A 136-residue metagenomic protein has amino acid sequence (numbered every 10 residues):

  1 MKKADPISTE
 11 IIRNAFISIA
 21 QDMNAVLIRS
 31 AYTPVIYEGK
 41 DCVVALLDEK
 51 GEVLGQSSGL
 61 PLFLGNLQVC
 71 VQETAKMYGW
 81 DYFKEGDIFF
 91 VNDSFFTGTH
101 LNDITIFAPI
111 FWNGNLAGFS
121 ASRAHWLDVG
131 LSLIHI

Functional and structural regions predicted by a protein language model:
K2-Q68, Q72: Long, charge-dense accessory insertions within large macromolecular proteins
A20, L62-D93: A charged amphipathic helix-loop-strand protein-protein interaction module that recurs in cytosolic assemblies
S58, A121-S122: Short clusters of small/polar residues that mark proteolytic maturation junctions
D103-W112, A121: A short, hydrophobic, proline-anchored segment that marks a local hinge/packing element in signaling and regulatory
A117: Glycine-rich phosphate/pyrophosphate-binding loop shared by adenosine-nucleotide-utilizing enzymes
I134-I136: Conserved small/polar residues in nucleotide/adenosyl-binding loops
